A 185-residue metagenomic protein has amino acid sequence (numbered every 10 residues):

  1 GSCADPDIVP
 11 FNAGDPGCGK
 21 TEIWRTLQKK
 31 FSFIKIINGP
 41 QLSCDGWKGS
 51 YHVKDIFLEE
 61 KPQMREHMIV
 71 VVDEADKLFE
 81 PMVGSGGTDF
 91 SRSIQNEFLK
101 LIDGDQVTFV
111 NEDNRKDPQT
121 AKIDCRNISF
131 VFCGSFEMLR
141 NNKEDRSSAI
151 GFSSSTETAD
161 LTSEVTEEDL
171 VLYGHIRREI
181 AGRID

Functional and structural regions predicted by a protein language model:
G1, K54-E60, F98-V107: Short, well-ordered amphipathic alpha-helices
S2-C3, P62-Q63, T120-K122: Surface-exposed acidic, glycine-flexible loop patches that form ligand/cofactor-binding and adhesion interfaces
S2-I37: Walker A/P-loop
D7-F11, H67-I69, S129: Residue-level preference for the first positions of well-ordered beta-strands
A13, E22-T26, F31, D76-D185: Canonical AAA+ ATPase core
G17, D45, P62-H67, G87-I94: Conserved P-loop NTPase motor core
K35-M68: Short glycine-rich substrate-engagement loop in P-loop NTPases that contacts/grips substrate
